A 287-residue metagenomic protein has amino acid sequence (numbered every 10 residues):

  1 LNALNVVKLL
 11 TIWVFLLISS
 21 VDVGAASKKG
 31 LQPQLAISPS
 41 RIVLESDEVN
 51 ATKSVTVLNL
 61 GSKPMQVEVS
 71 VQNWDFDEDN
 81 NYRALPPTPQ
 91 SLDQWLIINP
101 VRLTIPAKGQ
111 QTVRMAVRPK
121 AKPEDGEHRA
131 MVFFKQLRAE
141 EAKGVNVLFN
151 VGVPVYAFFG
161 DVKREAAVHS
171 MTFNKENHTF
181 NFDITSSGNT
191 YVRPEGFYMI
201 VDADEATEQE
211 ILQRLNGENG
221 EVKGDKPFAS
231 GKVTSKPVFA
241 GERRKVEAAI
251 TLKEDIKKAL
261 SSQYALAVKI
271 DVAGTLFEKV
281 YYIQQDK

Functional and structural regions predicted by a protein language model:
K8-S19: Bacterial N-terminal signal peptides
K28-K63, R102, E165-K175, T179-T185: Beta-sheet-dominated interaction scaffolds and their linkers
K28-Q34, G61-M115, E205-Q209, L215 (+1 more regions): Surface-exposed binding patches on compact interaction domains or structured appendages
I42-V43, N99-I105, K232-V238, E254-I256: Beta-strand-rich interaction surfaces with strong enrichment in secreted/lumenal proteins
E45-N50, P106-Q110, F239-R243: Solvent-exposed, conformationally flexible loop/turn segments
T52-T56, I97-F134: Ligand-binding face of N-terminal immunoglobulin V-set domains in extracellular IgSF glycoproteins
L60-K63, D75, L85, A121 (+4 more regions): Short, acidic/polar linear motifs in exposed loop/turn regions
Q72, R118-Y156, L252-K287: Terminal connector regions
